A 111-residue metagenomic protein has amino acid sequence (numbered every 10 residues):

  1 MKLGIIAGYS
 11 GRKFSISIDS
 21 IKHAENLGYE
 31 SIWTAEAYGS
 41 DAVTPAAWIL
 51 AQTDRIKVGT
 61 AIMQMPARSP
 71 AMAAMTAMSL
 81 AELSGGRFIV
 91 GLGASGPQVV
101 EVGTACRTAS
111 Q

Functional and structural regions predicted by a protein language model:
M1-A61, P66: N-terminal beta1-alpha1-beta2 module of alpha/beta enzyme domains
K2-S10, A67-Q111: Flexible, glycine-rich active-site loops centered on histidine and acidic residues that chelate a metal or position
